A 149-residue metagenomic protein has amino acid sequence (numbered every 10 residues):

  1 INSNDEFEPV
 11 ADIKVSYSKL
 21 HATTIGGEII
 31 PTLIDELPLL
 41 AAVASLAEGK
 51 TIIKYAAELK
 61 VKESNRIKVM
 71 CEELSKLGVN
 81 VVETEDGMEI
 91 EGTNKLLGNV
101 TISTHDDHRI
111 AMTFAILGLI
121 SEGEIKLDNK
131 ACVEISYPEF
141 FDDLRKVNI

Functional and structural regions predicted by a protein language model:
I1, I52-K54: Acidic/polar loop patches that form or flank catalytic/metal-binding clefts of enzymes that bind anionic ligands
I1-I30, L77-D106, R145-I149: Self-splicing inteins and homing endonuclease
T24-I25, K54-A57, G98-V100, I125-K126: A short, structure-level motif marking secondary-structure boundaries and short turns
G26-E28, Y55-S64, M70, G87-G92: A short beta-alpha structural unit
I30-I52, R66-V82, H105-I125, F140-I149: Proline/glycine-anchored alpha-helix kink/cap motifs
E134-I135: Mixed-charge, glycine-accented linear interaction segment located at domain edges/termini
